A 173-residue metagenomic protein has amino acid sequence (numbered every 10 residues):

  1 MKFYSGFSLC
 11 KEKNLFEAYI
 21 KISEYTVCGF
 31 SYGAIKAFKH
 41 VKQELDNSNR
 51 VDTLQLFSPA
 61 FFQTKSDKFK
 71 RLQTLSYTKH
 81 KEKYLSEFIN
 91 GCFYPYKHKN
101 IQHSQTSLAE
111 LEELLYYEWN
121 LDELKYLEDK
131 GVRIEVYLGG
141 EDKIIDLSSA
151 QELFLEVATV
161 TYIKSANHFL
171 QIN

Functional and structural regions predicted by a protein language model:
M1-Y25: Active-site catalytic motif of lipid deacylating hydrolases and related acyltransferases
C28-A37: Gly/Ala-rich beta-loop-alpha elbow adjacent to hydrolase catalytic centers
H40-K79, A109-E118, E123: Flexible "cap/lid" loop of the alpha/beta hydrolase fold
K81-L121: Conserved alpha/beta-hydrolase catalytic His-Asp/Glu region
K130, V136-L138, D142: Short beta-strand/loop motif that positions the catalytic acidic residue of the alpha/beta-hydrolase fold
V132, D146-L155: Short alpha-helix in the alpha/beta-hydrolase fold that links the catalytic acid
K143-I144, V160-N173: Catalytic histidine-centered segment of alpha/beta-hydrolase-like enzymes
